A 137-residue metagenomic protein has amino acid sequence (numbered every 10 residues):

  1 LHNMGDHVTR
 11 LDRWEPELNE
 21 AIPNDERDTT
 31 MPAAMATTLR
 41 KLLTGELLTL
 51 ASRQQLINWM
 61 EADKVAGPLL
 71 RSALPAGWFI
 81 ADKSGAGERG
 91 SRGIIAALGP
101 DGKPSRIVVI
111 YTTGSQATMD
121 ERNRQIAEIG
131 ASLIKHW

Functional and structural regions predicted by a protein language model:
L1-T44: Mid-domain, small-residue-enriched loop/turn segments at the edges of structured enzyme/sensor domains
A36-L69, A73-F79, K83-W137: Structured C-terminal helix/loop/strand segments within mature extracytoplasmic catalytic/sensor domains
